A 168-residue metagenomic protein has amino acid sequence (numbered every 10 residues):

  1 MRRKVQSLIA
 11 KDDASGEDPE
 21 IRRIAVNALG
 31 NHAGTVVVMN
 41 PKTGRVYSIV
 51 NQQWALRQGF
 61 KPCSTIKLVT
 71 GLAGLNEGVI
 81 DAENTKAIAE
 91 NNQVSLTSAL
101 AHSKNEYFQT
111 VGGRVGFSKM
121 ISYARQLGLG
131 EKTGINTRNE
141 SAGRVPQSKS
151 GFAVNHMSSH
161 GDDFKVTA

Functional and structural regions predicted by a protein language model:
M1-K42, L129: Beta-lactamase-like hydrolase cores
Q6-I9, N51-L56, N92-Q93, A101-F108 (+2 more regions): Flexible glycine/proline-enriched surface loops and loop-helix/loop-strand junctions
D18, R22-V26, I66, L96-L100 (+3 more regions): Extracytoplasmic/secreted envelope proteins and their assembly/folding machinery, especially bacterial periplasmic
A25-A28, G44, Q58-E83, A99 (+1 more regions): Active-site SXXK
G34-P41, A82-A87, V111-G112, I121-Y123 (+1 more regions): Surface-exposed patches in mature extracellular/periplasmic domains of secreted proteins
R45-N51: Amphipathic coiled-coil signal-relay and dimerization helices
Q58-T65, V111, G134-A168: Active-site-proximal helix/loop microenvironment of the serine DD-peptidase/beta-lactamase transpeptidase fold
D81-K104, I135-T137: Conserved active-site-proximal loop/helix segments of enzymes involved in bacterial cell-wall and related
